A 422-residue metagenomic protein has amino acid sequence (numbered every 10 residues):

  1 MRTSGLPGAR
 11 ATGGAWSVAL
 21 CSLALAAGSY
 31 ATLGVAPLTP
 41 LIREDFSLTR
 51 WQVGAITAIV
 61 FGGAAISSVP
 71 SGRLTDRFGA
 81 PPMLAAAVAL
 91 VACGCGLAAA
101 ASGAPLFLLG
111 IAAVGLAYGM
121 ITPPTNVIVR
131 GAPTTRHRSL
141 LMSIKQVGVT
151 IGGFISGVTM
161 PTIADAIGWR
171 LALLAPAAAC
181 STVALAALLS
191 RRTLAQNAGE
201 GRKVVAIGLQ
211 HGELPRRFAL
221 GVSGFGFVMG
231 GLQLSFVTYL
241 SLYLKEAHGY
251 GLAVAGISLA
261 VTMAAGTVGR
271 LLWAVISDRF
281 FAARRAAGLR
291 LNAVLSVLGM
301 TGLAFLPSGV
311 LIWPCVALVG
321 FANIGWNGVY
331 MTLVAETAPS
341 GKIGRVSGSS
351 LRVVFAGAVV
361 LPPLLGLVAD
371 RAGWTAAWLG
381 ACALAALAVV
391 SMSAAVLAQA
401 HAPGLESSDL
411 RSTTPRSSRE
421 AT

Functional and structural regions predicted by a protein language model:
V35-A36, F218-L271: Extracytoplasmic gate region of multi-pass secondary transporters
I66-S102: Conserved MFS/SLC helix-loop-helix module at the cytosolic interface between two early adjacent transmembrane helices
S67-G79, R270-A283: Helix-to-loop junctions at the C-terminal end of transmembrane segments in multipass secondary transporters
R77-A87, R279-A293: Cytoplasmic membrane-interface "Motif A"-like loop-to-helix N-cap segments of 12-TM Major Facilitator Superfamily
G110-V149: Cytoplasmic helix-loop-helix junction between adjacent transmembrane helices in 12-TM secondary transporters
I144-T193: Helix-loop-helix hairpin linking two adjacent transmembrane segments in secondary transporters
A283-Y330: C-terminal transmembrane helical hairpin of 12-TM major facilitator-type secondary transporters
T337-W374: A late C-terminal transmembrane helix in Major Facilitator Superfamily
